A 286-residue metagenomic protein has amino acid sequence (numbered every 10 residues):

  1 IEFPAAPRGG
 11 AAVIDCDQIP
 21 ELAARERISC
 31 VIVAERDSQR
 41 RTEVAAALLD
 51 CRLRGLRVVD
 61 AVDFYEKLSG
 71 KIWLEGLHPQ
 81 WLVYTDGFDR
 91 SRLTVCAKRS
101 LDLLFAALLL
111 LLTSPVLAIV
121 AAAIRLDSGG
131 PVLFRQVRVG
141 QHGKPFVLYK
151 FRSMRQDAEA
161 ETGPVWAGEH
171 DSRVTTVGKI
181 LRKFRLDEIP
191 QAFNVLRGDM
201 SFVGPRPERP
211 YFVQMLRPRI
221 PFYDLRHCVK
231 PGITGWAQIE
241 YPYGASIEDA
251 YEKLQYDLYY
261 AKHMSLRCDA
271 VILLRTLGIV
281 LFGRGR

Functional and structural regions predicted by a protein language model:
I1-S114: N-terminal hydrophobic signal-anchor/signal peptide
F3-R8, Y65-E66, K71-E75, F134-T176 (+1 more regions): Short, glycine-rich, amphipathic interfacial segments at transmembrane boundaries or analogous
D15, D89, L93, E169-H170 (+4 more regions): Residue-level signature of the cytosolic catalytic core of signaling kinases
T42, V59, D187-P190, C268: Short, solvent-exposed positions on alpha-helices
D50-R54, A107, L126-G129, M154-D157 (+4 more regions): Phosphate/oxyanion-binding loops and surfaces in catalytic or ligand/nucleic-acid-binding neighborhoods
L93-A158, N194, L266-R286: A hydrophobic, helix-centered structural microdomain
A167-K230, I272-V280: A short, structured surface patch at a secondary-structure boundary
Y211, I220-R286: C-terminal terminal-structure detector
